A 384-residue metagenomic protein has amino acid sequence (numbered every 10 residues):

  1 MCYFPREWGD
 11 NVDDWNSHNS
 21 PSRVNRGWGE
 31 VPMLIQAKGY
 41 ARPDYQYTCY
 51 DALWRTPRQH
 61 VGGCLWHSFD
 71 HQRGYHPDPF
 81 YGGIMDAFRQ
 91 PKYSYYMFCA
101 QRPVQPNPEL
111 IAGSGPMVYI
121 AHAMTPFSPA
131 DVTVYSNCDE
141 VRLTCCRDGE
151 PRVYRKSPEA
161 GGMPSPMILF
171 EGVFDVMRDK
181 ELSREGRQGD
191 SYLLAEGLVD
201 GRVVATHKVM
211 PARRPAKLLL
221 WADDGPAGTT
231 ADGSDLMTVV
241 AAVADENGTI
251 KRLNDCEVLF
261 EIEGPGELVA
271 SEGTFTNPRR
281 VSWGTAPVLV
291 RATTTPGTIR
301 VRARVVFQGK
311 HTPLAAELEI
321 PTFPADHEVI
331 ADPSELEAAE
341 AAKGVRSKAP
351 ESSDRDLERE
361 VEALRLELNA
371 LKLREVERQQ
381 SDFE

Functional and structural regions predicted by a protein language model:
M1-Y96, I111, G115-A121, G149: Substrate-binding/catalytic cleft of secreted carbohydrate-active enzymes, primarily glycoside hydrolases
L65-F127, D131-L219, I250-K251: Catalytic cores of secreted or luminal carbohydrate-active enzymes
P108-E109, V209-G233, T322-D354: Low-complexity, Pro/Ser/Thr- and charge-rich linker/hinge segments at domain boundaries
H122-S128, A227-M237: Short, solvent-exposed loop/linker segments at the N-terminal edge of repeated beta-sheet extracellular domains
V134-S136, S234-R252, V258, R300-A303: Beta-strand-rich structural segments
E150-Y154, L253-E267, T276-N277, A316-E319: Short, well-ordered beta-strand segments
Q188-Y192, L236, P296-T298: Extracellular Ig-like/FN3 beta-sandwich strand-entry sites
R202-R213, K310-F323: Edge beta-strands of extracellular beta-sandwich domains
